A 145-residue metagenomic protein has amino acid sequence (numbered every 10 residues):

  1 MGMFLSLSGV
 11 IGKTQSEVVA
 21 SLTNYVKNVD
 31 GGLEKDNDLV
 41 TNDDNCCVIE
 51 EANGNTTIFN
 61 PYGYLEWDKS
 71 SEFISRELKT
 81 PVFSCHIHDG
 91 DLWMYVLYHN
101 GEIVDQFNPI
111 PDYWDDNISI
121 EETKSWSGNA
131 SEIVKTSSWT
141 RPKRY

Functional and structural regions predicted by a protein language model:
M1-G31: Short, extreme N-terminal segment that most often corresponds to the first beta-strand
M3-L5, G12-K13, N45-T57: N-terminal domain-start signal
V18, L22, N42-C46, I58: A broad, low-specificity signal for short, low-complexity segments enriched in glycine/proline and polar/charged
N24-K35, L78-V82: A common structural junction motif
L33-E50: Glycine/small-residue-rich interface belts in oligomeric ring/scaffold proteins and their assembly partners
E50-Y145: Charged interaction segments
